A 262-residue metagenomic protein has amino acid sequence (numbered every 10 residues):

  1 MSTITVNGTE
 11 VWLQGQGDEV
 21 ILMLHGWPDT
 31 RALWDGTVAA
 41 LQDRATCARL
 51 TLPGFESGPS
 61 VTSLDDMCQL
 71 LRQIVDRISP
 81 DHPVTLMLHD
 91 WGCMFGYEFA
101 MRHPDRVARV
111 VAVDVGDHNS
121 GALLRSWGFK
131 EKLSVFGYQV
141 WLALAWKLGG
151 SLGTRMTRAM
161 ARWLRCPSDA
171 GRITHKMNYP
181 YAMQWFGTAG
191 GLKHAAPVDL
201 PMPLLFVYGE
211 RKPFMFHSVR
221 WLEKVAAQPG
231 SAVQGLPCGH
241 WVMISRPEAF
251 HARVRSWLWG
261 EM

Functional and structural regions predicted by a protein language model:
T5-Q14: A short loop-to-beta-strand scaffold at the N-terminal edge of the catalytic core in hydrolase folds
L13-S57: Conserved HGGG/HGGXW glycine-rich cap/lid loop of the alpha/beta-hydrolase fold
G15-Q16, V75-H82, W257, E261: Glycine-rich phosphate-binding loop signature in dinucleotide/nucleotide-binding domains
L22-G26, H89, Y208-G209: The conserved beta1-alpha1 loop
L33, A48, P53-T85, M94-Q234 (+2 more regions): Flexible "cap/lid" subdomain of the alpha/beta-hydrolase fold that forms the substrate-access gate
T37, F99, R253-W257: Hydrophobic residues on the short alpha-helix immediately C-terminal to a glycine-rich phosphate/catalytic loop
I244-L258: Post-His helix in hydrolase/transferase enzymes
